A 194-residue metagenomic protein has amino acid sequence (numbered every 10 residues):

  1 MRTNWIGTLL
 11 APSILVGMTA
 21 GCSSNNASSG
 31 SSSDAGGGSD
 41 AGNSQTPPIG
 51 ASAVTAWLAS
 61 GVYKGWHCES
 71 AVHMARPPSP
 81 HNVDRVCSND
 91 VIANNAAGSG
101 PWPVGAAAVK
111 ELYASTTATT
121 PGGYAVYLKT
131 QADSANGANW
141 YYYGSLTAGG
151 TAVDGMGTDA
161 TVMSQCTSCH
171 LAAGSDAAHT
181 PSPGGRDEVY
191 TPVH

Functional and structural regions predicted by a protein language model:
M1-A20: Sec-dependent bacterial lipoprotein signal peptides
L9, S44-Q45, V189: Compositionally biased, intrinsically disordered/low-complexity regions enriched for serine, proline and threonine
S13, G65, M74, A148-T151: Amphipathic alpha-helical interaction segments
M18-Q45: Ser/Thr-rich, Pro/Gly/Ala-heavy low-complexity intrinsically disordered linkers and tails of secreted extracellular
G21-S23, H67-E69, V86-S88, T167-H170: Sequence contexts marking disulfide-bonded cysteines in secreted/extracellular proteins
S23-S28, S32, A51, A56 (+2 more regions): Sequence context surrounding c-type heme c attachment/ligation sites in exported
T46-S99: N-terminal secretory signal peptides
